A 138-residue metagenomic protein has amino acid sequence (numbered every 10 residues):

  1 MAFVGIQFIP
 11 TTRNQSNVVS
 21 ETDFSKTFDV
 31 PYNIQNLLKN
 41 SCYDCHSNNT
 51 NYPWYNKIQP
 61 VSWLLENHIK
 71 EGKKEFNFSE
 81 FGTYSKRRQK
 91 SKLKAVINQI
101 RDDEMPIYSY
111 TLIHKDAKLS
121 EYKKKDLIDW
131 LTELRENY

Functional and structural regions predicted by a protein language model:
M1-T27, L131-Y138: Post-cleavage N-terminal segment of exported redox proteins
N14-D29, F78-T83, Y108-I113: Sequence context of c-type cytochrome heme-c attachment sites
K26-V30, S62-N77: Short microdomains enriched in Cys/His and/or Lys/Arg
V30-Y43, L65: Sequence/structural segment immediately N-terminal to covalent heme-attachment motifs in c-type and related
L38-N49, M105, L127: The canonical Cys-X-X-Cys-His
Y52-E66: Acidic helix-start/capping segments at beta-turn-to-alpha-helix junctions
I69-N98, K115-K124: Electron-transfer interface patches adjacent to heme c in soluble/periplasmic c-type cytochromes and di-/multiheme
D102-E104, T111, K115-Y138: C-terminal capping alpha-helices of c-type cytochrome domains
